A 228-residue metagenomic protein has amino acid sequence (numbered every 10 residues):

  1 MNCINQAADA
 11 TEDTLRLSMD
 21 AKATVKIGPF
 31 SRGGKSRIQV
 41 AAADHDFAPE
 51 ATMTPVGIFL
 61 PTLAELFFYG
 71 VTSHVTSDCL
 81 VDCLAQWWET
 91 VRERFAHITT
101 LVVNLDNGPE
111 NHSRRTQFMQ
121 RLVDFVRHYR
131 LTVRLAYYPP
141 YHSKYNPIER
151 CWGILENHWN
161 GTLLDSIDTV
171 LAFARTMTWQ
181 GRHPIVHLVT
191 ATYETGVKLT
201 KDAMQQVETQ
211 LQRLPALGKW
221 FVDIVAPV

Functional and structural regions predicted by a protein language model:
M1-A41: Charge-mixed, compositionally biased segments that are often intrinsically disordered regulatory tracts
N5, A21-V25, L60-T62, N107-P109 (+1 more regions): Short, flexible loop/turn elements at secondary-structure junctions
L17-S18, T100-N107, L135-P140, F173-A174: Extended hydrophobic secondary-structure segments that form protein cores and membrane-embedded regions
A41-N104, P109: Electropositive, glycine- and tryptophan-enriched low-complexity nucleic-acid-binding patches
E93, G161-V228: C-terminal accessory extensions appended to soluble enzyme cores
L105-F118, P139-Y145: Acidic, metal-coordinating catalytic cores used for nucleic-acid/nucleotide bond scission and strand-transfer chemistry
F118-A136: Two-metal-ion acidic nuclease core segments, chiefly of the RNase H-like superfamily
L135-N157: RNase H-like two-metal-ion nuclease catalytic core shared by retroviral integrases and related mobile-element nucleases
